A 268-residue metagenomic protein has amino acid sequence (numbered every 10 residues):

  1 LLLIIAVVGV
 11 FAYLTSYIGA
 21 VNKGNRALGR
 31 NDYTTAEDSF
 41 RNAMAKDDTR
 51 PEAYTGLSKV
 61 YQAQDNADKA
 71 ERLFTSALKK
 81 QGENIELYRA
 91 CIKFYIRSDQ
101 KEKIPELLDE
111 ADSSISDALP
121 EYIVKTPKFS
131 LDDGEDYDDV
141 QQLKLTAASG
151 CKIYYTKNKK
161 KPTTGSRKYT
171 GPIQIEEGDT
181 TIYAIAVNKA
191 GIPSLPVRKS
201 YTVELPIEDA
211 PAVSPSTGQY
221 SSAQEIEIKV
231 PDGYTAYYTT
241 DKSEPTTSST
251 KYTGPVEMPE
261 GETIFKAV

Functional and structural regions predicted by a protein language model:
E71, R89-V268: Short, compositionally stereotyped local motifs that mark structural "simplifiers"
